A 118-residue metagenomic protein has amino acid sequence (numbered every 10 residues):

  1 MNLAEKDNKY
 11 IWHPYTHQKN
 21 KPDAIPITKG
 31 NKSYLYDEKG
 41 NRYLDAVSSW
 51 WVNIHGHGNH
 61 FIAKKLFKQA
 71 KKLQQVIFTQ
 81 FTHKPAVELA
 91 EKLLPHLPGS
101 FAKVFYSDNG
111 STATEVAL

Functional and structural regions predicted by a protein language model:
M1-N31, P85-A86: Active-site-adjacent loop/helix segments that line or gate small-molecule/cofactor pockets in enzymes
K6-D7, Y36-E38, K64, E88: Short, flexible segments with low predicted structural confidence
Y15-T16, R42-L118: Glycine-rich loop-to-alpha-helix module at the N-terminal edge of alpha/beta enzyme cores
A24-A46: Active-site and channel-lining beta-strand-loop segments that bind or position nucleotide-derived/phosphorylated
